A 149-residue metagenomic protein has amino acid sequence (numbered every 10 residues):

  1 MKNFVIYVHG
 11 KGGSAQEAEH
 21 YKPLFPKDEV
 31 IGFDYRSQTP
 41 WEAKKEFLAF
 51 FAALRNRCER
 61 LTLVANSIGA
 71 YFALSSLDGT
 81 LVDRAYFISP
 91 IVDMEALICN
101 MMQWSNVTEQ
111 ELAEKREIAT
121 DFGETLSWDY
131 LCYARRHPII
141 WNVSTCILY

Functional and structural regions predicted by a protein language model:
M1-T39: Short, surface-exposed "cap/lid" segments of acyl-processing enzymes
K2-N3, C58-R60, D83, V143-S144: Short coil/turn segments at beta-strand junctions that form active-site/ligand-binding loops
I6-K11, V64, I88, C146-Y149: Short hydrophobic segments within beta-strands
K11-G12, I68, V92: Short, glycine/serine-rich, charged loops/turns that create anion-binding and catalytic segments at active sites
E17, S37-N56: Alpha/beta-hydrolase active-site loop
V64-A73: Gly/Ala-rich beta-loop-alpha elbow adjacent to hydrolase catalytic centers
S76-L77: Aromatic pocket-lining residues of Rossmann-like dinucleotide-binding sites
L81-Y149: The alpha/beta-hydrolase serine catalytic core
